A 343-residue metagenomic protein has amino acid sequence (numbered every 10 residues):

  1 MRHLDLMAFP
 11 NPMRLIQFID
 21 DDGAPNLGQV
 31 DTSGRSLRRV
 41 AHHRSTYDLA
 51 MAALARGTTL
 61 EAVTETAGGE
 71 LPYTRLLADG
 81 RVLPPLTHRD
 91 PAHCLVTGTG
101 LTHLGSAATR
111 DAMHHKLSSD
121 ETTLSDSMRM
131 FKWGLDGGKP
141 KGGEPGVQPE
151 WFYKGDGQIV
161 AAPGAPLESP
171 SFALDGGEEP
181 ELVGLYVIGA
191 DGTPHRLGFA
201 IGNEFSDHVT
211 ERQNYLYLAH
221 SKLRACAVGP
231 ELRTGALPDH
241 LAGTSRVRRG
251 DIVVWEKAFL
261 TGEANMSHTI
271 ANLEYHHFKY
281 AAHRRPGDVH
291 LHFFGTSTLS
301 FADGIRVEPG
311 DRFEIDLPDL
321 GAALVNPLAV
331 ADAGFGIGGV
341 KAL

Functional and structural regions predicted by a protein language model:
R2-N11, D20-A24, A200-G202, S206-L343: Catalytic-pocket segment enriched in acidic/His residues
H3-D5, N26, S36, D48 (+2 more regions): Acidic/proline-rich low-complexity IDRs
F9, M13-F18, T32, M51-D251: Active-site microenvironments in enzyme catalytic cores
G28-V30: Short beta-strand-centered aromatic/proline hotspots
G34-M51, L216: A short, surface-exposed interaction/processing loop segment used at functional sites
V40-H42, D120-D126, D288: A generic structural motif
V40-H42, S106, P318: Surface loops and adjacent helix of pleckstrin homology
S45, P72, G98, G164 (+2 more regions): Helix N-terminus capping/helix-initiation residues
